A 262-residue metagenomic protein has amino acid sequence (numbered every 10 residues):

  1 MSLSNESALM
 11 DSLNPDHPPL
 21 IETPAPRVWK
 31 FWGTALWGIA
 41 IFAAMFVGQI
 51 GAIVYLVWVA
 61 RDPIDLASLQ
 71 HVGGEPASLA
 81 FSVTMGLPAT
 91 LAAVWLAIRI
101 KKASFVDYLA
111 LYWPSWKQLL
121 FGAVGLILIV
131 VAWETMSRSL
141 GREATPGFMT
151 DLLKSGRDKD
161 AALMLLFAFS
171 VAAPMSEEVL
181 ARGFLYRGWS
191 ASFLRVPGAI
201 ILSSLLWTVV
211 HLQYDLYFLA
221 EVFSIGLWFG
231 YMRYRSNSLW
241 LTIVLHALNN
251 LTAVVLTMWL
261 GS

Functional and structural regions predicted by a protein language model:
M1-Y108, L251-S262: N-terminal, membrane-interfacial amphipathic/helix-forming hydrophobic leader that caps and precedes the first
V28, W32, W116, D160-A168 (+5 more regions): Alpha-helical membrane-protein architecture signal
A35-I39, A80, L119-V124, L163-F167 (+3 more regions): Hydrophobic alpha-helical transmembrane segments
G48, V54, P197-L212, L216-S262: Functionally important transmembrane alpha-helices
V57-A80, K102-A173, A191, S262: Juxtamembrane helix-loop-helix connectors linking adjacent transmembrane helices in multi-pass membrane enzymes
G86-A89, L165-A168, E221-F229: Hydrophobic core segments of transmembrane alpha-helices in multi-pass, intramembrane catalytic enzymes
L180-W189, T252-A253: Active-site-flanking alpha-helical
R187-I200: Solvent-exposed interhelical
